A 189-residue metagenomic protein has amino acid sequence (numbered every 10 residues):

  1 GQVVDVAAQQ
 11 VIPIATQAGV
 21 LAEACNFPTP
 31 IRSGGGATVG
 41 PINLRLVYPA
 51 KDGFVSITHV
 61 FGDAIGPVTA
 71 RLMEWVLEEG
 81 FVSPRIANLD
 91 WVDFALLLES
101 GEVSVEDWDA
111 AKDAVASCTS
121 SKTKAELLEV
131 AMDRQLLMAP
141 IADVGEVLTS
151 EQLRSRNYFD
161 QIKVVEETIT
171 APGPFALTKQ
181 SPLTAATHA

Functional and structural regions predicted by a protein language model:
G1-F61, G66-E74: Active-site-adjacent "lid/gating" segments in soluble enzymes
V4, M138-A139: Hydrophobic anchor at the start of a short beta-strand that flanks the dinucleotide cofactor-binding loop
I12, E146-S150: Beta-rich nucleic-acid/ligand-interaction surfaces
L44-R45, P49-R134, M138: Aromatic-enriched alpha-helical interface/lid elements that frame and gate functional surfaces
L46-A50, F159-V165: Short acidic-hydrophobic surface loop/beta-edge motif
G53-V55, G62-D63, E146, A176 (+1 more regions): Short, glycine-/Ser/Thr-/acidic-enriched flexible segments
K163-A189: Flexible, small-/acidic-enriched active-site or ligand-binding loops
